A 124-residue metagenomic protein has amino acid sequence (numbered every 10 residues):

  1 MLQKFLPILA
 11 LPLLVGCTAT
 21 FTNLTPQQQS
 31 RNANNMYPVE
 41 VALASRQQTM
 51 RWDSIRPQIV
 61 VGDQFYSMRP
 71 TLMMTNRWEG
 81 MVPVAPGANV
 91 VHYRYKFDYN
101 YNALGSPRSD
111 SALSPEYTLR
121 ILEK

Functional and structural regions predicted by a protein language model:
M1-T18: Sec-dependent bacterial lipoprotein signal peptides
C17-K124: Glycan-association/targeting regions that enable binding to alpha-glucans and other polysaccharides
